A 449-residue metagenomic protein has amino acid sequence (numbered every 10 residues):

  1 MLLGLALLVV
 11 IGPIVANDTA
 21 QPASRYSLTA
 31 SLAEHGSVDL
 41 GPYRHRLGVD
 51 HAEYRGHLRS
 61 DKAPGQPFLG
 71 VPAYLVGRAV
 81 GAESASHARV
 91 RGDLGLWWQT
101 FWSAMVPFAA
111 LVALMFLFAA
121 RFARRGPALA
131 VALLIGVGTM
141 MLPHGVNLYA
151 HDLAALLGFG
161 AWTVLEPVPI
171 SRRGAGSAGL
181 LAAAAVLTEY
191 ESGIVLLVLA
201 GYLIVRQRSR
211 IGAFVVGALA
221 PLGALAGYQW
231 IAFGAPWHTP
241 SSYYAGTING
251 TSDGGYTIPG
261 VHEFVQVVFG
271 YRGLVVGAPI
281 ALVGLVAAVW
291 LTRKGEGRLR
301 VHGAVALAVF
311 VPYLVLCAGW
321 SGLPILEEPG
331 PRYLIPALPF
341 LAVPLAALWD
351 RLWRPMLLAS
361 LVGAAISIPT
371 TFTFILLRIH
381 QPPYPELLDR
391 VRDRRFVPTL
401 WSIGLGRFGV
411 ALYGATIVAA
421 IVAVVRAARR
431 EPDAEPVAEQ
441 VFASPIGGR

Functional and structural regions predicted by a protein language model:
T29, V131-A132, G136, V164 (+4 more regions): Membrane-interface alpha helices of multi-pass inner-membrane proteins
A82-R91, A110-V137, A155-L156, P169-S177: Transmembrane-helix signature of polytopic, membrane-embedded enzymes that assemble or transfer cell-envelope glycans
R89-L111, A128-A155, V164, L187-S192: Aromatic- and kink-enriched transmembrane "portal" helix at the membrane-lumen/periplasm boundary that abuts
M115, A200-I204, V275-R300, L341-A347 (+2 more regions): Hydrophobic, aromatic-rich transmembrane alpha-helices and their immediate juxtamembrane boundary segments
L153-R173, S177-A182, V198, F340 (+1 more regions): Specific aromatic-rich, kink-prone transmembrane helix
V164-P167, I194-L222, G227, L285-L299 (+1 more regions): Perimembrane helix-loop-helix junctions
R210-A287, G303-G319, G363-P383: Membrane-lumen/periplasm interface segments of specific transmembrane helices in polyprenyl phosphate-linked
R354-R449: Transmembrane helical bundles and short interhelical boundary loops of multi-pass, membrane-embedded
